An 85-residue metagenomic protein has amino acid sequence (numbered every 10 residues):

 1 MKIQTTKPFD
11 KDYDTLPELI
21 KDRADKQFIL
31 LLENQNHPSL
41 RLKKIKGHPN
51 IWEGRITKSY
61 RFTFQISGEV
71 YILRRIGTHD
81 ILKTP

Functional and structural regions predicted by a protein language model:
K2-K7, K11, E18-D22, I45 (+2 more regions): Enriched for short, Lys/Arg-rich terminal
Y13, F28: Short amphipathic alpha-helical/adjacent loop interface patches that line ligand and macromolecule-binding sites
T15-E18, N36: Residues in soluble alpha-helical coiled-coils and helical-bundle/repeat scaffolds
D25: Short amphipathic alpha-helical segment that frequently serves as the phosphate-/nucleotide-binding helix
I29-G54: A short, surface-exposed loop/turn module that caps and links secondary-structure elements
